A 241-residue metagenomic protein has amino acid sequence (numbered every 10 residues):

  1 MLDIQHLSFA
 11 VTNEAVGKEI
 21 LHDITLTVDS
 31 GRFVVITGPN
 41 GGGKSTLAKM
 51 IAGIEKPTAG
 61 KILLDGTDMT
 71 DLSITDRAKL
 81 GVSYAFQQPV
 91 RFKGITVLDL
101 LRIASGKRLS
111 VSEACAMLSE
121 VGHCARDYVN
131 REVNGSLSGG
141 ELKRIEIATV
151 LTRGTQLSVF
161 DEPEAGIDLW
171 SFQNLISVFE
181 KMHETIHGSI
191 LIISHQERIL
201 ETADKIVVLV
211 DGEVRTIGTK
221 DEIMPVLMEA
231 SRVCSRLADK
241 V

Functional and structural regions predicted by a protein language model:
L2, L21-D23: Conserved structural motif at the start of ABC-family nucleotide-binding domains
T37-P39: The feature captures the beta-strand-to-loop junction immediately N-terminal to the Walker
A52: Helix-to-loop junction immediately C-terminal to a conserved catalytic motif
G60-T67, E113: Conserved ABC transporter NBD signature motif
D68-S83, L227: ABC ATPase NBD coupling module
Q88, G94-S110: Q-loop/switch helix immediately C-terminal to the Walker
E162-P163: Walker B catalytic motif
E213-R236: Conserved beta-strand-loop-alpha-helix hinge in the C-terminal portion of ABC ATPase nucleotide-binding domains
